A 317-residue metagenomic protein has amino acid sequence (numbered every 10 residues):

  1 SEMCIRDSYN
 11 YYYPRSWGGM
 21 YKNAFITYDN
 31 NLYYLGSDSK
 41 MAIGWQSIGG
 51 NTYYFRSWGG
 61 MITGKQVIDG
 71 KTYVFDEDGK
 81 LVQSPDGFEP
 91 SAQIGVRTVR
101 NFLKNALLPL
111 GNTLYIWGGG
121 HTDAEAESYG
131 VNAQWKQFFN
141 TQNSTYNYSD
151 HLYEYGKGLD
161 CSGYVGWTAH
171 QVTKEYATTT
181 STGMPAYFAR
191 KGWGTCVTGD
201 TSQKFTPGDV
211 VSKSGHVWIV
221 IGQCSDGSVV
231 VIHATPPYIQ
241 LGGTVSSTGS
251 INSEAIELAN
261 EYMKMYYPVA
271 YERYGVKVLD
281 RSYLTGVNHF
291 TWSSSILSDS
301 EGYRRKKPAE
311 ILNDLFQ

Functional and structural regions predicted by a protein language model:
S1, R6-F88: Extracellular adhesion/carbohydrate-binding repeat motifs centered on closely spaced tryptophans
Y11-R15, L32-G36, T52-R56, Y73-V74 (+5 more regions): Ordered hydrophobic segments in well-structured contexts
G18-Y21, G59, V172-M184, L258: Short, well-structured beta-strand/strand-turn elements
D76, Q83-S84, I221-Q223, Q317: Short beta-strand-to-coil "C-cap" segments at the C-terminal boundary of structured domains/repeats, marking
D86-S162, G166-V172, T285-Q317: N-terminal capping segments
W117-W135, G227-A255: Internal, charge-rich low-complexity segments
T173-G249: ...with weaker cross-activation on analogous glycine-rich loops/strands in unrelated enzymes
S246-Q317: Low-complexity, Gly/Ser/Thr/Pro-rich intrinsically disordered linker/tail segments
